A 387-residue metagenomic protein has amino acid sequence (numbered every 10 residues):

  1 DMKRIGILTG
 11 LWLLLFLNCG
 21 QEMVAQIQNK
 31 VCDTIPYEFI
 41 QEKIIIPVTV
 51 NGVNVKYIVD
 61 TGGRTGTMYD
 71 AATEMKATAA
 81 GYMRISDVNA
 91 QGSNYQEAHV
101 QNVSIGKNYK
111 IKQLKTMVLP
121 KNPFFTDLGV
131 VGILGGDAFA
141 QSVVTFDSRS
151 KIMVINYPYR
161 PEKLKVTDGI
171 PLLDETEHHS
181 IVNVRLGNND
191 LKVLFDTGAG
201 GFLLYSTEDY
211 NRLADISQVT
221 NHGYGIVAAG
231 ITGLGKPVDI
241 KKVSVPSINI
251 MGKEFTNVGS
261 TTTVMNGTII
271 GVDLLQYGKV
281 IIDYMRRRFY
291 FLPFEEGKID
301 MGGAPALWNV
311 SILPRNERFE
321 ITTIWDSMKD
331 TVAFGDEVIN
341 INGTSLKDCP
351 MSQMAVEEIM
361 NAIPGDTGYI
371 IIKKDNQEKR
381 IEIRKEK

Functional and structural regions predicted by a protein language model:
D1-N29: Bacterial Sec-dependent N-terminal signal peptides
E22-K387: Pepsin/retropepsin-fold aspartyl endopeptidases
